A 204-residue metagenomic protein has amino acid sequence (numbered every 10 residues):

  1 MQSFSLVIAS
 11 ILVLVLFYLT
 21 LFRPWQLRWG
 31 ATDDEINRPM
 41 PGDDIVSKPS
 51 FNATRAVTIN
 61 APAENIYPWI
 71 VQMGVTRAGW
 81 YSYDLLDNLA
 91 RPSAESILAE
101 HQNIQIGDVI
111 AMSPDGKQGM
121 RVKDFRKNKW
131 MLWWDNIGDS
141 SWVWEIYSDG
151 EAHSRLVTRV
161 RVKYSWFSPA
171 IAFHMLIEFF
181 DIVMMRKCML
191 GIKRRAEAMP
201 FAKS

Functional and structural regions predicted by a protein language model:
S3-L6, S10, L16-V109, G191 (+1 more regions): Hydrophobic ligand-binding cavity/cleft-lining segments
W29, E35-I36, D135-R194, F201-K203: Beta-strand/loop substructures that line and gate deep hydrophobic ligand-binding cavities in soluble
N52-A53, Q118, D139-W144: Short, surface-exposed coil-to-beta transition loops
A63, D115-G116, M185, M189: A structural signal for well-ordered alpha-helical scaffolds and beta->alpha junctions
I66-W69, V122, L156-T158, I192: Hydrophobic pocket/interface hotspot
Q102-D115, W133-D135: Short aromatic-glycine motifs in intrinsically disordered, low-complexity regions
M120-D124, Y147: Short, exposed beta-strand/loop patches in secreted or surface proteins that constitute
D124-W133: Short, hydrophobic/aromatic-rich segments at coil-to-beta transitions
